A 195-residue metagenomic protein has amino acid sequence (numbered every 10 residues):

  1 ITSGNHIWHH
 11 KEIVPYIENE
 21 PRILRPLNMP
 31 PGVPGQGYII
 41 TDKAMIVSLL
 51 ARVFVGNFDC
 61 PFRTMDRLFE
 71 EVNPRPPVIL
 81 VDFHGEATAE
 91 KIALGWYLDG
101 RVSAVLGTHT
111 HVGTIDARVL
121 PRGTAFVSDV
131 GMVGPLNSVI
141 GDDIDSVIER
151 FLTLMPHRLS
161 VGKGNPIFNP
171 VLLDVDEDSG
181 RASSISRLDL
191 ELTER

Functional and structural regions predicted by a protein language model:
T2-R195: Acidic, metal/ion-coordinating pockets
